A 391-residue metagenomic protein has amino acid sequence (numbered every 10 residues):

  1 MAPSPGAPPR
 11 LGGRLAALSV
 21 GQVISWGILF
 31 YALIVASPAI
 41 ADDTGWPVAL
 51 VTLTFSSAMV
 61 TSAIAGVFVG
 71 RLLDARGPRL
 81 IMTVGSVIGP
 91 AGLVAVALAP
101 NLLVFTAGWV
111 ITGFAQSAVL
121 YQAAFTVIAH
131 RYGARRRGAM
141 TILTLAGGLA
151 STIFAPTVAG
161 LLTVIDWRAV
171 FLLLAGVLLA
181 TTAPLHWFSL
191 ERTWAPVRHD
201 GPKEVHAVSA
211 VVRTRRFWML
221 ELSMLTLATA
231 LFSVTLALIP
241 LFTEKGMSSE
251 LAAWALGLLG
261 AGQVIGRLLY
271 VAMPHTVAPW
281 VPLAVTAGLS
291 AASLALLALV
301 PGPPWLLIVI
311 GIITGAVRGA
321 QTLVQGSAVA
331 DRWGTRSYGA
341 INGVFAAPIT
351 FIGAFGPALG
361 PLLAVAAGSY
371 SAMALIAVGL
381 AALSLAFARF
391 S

Functional and structural regions predicted by a protein language model:
G13-V48, V69, A155, V234-I239 (+1 more regions): Extracytoplasmic
L33-S37, R215-L268: Extracytoplasmic gate region of multi-pass secondary transporters
I64-L102: Conserved MFS/SLC helix-loop-helix module at the cytosolic interface between two early adjacent transmembrane helices
A65-G77, G266-A278, A364: Helix-to-loop junctions at the C-terminal end of transmembrane segments in multipass secondary transporters
G92, L103-I111, W305-I313: Paired small-residue
W109-L145, G334: Cytoplasmic helix-loop-helix junction between adjacent transmembrane helices in 12-TM secondary transporters
L143-E191: Helix-loop-helix hairpin linking two adjacent transmembrane segments in secondary transporters
L251, L259, Q263, L269 (+1 more regions): C-terminal transmembrane helical hairpin of 12-TM major facilitator-type secondary transporters
